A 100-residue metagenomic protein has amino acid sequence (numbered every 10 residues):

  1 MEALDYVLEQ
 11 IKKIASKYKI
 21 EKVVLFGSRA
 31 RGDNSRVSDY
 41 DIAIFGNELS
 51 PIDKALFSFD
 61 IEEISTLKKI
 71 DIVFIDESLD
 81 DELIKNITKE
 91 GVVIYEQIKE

Functional and structural regions predicted by a protein language model:
M1-K22, A30-R36, N47-E100: Catalytic core of pol beta-like nucleotidyltransferases
D41-I44: Short beta-strand->loop micro-motif that forms the acidic, two-metal-ion catalytic signature in nucleotide-processing
